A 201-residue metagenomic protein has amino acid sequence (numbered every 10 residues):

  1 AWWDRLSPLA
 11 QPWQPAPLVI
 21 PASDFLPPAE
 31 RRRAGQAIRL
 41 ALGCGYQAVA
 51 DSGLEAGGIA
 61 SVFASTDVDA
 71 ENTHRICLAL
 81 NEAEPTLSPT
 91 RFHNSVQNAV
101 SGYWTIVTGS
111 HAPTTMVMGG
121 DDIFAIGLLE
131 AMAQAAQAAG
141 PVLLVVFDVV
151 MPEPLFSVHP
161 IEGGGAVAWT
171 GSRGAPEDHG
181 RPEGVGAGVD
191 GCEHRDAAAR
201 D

Functional and structural regions predicted by a protein language model:
A1-M116, V146-D201: Conserved "HGTGT" condensation-loop signature of ketosynthase/thiolase-family condensing enzymes that catalyze
A41-Y46, D51-G53, M116-V142: Active-site-proximal alpha-helical scaffold in enzymes
